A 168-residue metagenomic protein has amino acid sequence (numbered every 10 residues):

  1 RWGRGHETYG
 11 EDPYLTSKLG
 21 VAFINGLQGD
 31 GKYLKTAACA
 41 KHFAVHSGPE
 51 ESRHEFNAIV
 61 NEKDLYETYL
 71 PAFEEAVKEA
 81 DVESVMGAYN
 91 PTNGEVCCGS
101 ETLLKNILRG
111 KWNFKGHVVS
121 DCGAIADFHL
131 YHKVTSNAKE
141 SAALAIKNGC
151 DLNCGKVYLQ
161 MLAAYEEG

Functional and structural regions predicted by a protein language model:
R1-G168: Glycoside hydrolase catalytic-domain context in secreted enzymes
